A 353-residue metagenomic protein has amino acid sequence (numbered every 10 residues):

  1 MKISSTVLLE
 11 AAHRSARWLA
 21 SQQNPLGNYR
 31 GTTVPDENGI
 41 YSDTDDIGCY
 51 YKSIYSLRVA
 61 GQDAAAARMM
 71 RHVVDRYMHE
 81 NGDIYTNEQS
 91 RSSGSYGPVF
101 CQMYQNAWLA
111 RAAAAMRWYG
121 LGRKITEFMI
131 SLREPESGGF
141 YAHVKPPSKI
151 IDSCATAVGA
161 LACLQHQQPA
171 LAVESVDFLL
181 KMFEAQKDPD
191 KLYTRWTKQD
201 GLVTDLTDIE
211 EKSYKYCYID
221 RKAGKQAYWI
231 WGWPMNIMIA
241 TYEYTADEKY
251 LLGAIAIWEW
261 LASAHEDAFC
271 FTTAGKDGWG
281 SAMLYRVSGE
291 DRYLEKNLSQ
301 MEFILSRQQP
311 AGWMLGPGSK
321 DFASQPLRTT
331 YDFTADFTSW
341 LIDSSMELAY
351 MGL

Functional and structural regions predicted by a protein language model:
M1-G48, Y55-N87, Y119-G139, A170-K181 (+7 more regions): Low-complexity, Ser/Thr/Pro/Gly-enriched N-terminal "stalk/linker" regions
S4, L8, L26-V59, I84-A115 (+6 more regions): Solvent-exposed loop and edge beta-strand segments that line ligand/cofactor-binding and catalytic clefts
A20, I130, L180, A335-Y350: A short, amphipathic alpha-helical segment
Q23, F183, T245, L251-G280 (+2 more regions): Non-catalytic carbohydrate-binding regions of carbohydrate-active enzymes
K52, R68, W108, L121-K124 (+10 more regions): Alpha-solenoid helical repeat scaffolds
Q62, W118, Q168, D247-Y250 (+1 more regions): Residues in the short coil linking paired helices within alpha-helical repeat scaffolds
